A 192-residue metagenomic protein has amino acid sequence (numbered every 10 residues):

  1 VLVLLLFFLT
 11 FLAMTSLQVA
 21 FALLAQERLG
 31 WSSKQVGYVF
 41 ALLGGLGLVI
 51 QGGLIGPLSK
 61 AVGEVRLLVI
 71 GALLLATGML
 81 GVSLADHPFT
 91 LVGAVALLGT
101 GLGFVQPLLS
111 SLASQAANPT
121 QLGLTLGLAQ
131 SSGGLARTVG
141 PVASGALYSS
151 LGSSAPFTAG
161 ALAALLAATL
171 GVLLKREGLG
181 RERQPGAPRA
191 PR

Functional and structural regions predicted by a protein language model:
V19-V36: Short amphipathic helix-loop junctions that connect adjacent transmembrane helices in Major Facilitator Superfamily/SLC
A25-Q26, L58-S59, A146-G152: Interfacial helix-cap and linker-helix signal at transmembrane-aqueous boundaries of multi-pass secondary transporters
I50-E64, Y148: Helix-to-loop junctions at the C-terminal end of transmembrane segments in multipass secondary transporters
R66-G81: Structural signature of the two symmetry-related core transmembrane helices
S83-A94: Helix-loop junctions at membrane interfaces in 12-TM secondary transporters
F104-A117: Intracellular juxtamembrane helix-capping segments at the cytosolic ends of symmetry-related transmembrane helices
Q121-S150: A late C-terminal transmembrane helix in Major Facilitator Superfamily
A146-A164: A membrane-interface helix-boundary motif in multi-pass transporters
